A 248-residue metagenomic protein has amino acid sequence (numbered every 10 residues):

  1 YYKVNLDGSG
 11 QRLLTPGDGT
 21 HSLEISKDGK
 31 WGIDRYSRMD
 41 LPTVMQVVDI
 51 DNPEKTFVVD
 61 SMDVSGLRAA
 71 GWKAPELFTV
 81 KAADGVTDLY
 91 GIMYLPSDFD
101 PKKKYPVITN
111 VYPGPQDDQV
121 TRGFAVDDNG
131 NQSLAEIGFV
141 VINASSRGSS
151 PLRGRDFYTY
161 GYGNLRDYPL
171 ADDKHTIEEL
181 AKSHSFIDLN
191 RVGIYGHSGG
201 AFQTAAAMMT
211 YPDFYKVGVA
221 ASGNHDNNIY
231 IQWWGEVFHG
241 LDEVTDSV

Functional and structural regions predicted by a protein language model:
N5, D60-M62, S145, S222: Residues at the C-termini of beta-strands that transition into short coil/loop
G10-K103, A125-E136, E179-K182, N228: Non-catalytic accessory segments flanking enzyme active sites
L89, P106, R191: Alpha/beta-hydrolase fold active-site loops
N110, D128-I137, N143-V248: Active-site-proximal cap/loop segments of hydrolase catalytic domains
Y112-D117: Active-site glycine-rich loops that stabilize anionic/oxyanionic intermediates across multiple enzyme folds
D118-Q119, I177: Flexible internal linker/loop segments at domain or repeat junctions
V120-G123, G223: Beta-propeller blade termini and top-face loops
